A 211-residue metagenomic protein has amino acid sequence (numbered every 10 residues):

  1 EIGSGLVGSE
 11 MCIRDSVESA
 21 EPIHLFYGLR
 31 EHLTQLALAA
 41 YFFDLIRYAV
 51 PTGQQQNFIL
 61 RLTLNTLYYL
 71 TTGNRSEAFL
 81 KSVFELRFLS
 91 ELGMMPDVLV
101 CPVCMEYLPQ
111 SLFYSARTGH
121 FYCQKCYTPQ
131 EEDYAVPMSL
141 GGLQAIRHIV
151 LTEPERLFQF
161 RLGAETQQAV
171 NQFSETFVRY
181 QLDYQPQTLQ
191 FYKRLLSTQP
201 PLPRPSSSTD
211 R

Functional and structural regions predicted by a protein language model:
E1-G8, C12-I13: Single conserved hydrophobic/aromatic residue that forms the stacking wall/gate of nucleotide- or nucleobase-binding
S9, F43-V50, R147-V150: Short amphipathic alpha-helical signal-transduction/dimerization elements
S16-E18: Short, ligand-facing micro-motifs at secondary-structure edges
A20-E31: A short, charged helix-loop
F26, P51, P129-Q130: A generic structural motif
E31-G93: Internal, conserved structured core segments that host functional sites
G73, E77, S82-R211: C-terminal, charged interaction/regulatory segments at domain termini
